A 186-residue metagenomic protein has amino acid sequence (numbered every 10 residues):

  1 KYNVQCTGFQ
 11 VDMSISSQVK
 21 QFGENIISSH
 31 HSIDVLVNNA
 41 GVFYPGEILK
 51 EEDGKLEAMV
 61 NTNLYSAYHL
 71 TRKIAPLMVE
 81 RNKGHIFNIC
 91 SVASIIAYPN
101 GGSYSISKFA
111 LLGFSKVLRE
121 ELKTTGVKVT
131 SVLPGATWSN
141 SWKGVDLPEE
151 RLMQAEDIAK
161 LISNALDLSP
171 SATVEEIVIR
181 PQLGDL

Functional and structural regions predicted by a protein language model:
Q10-Q21, D53: The beta1-alpha1 cofactor-binding region of Rossmann-like NAD(H)/NADP(H)-dependent oxidoreductases
A40-Y44: Conserved NAD(P)H cofactor-binding loop of Rossmann-fold oxidoreductase domains
E47-I48, K55-V60: Substrate-binding pocket helix/loop in short-chain dehydrogenase/reductase
L49, Y98-G102: Active-site loop immediately N-terminal to the catalytic Tyr-X3-Lys motif of short-chain dehydrogenase/reductase
T71, S107: Active-site helix of classical SDR
S91: Residue(s) in the substrate-gating loop at a strand-loop-helix junction that position the organic substrate next
T124, S131-V132, L147-L186: C-terminal helical subdomain
